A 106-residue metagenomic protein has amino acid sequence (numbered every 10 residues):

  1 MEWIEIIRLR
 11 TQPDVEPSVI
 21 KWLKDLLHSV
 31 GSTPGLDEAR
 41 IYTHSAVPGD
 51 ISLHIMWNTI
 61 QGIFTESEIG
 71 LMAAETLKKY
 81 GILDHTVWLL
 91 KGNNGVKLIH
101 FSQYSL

Functional and structural regions predicted by a protein language model:
I4-R8, R40-S67: Short, well-ordered beta-strand segments in beta-rich or mixed alpha/beta enzyme and ligand-binding folds
R8-R10, H85-T86: Secondary-structure boundary/capping motif
Q12-D14, N58-I60, L90-K97: Short coil/turn motifs at secondary-structure junctions
P13-E38, E68-L77: Short amphipathic alpha-helical segments
E16, I63, S105: Flexible, glycine- and charge-enriched loops at secondary-structure boundaries
D37-G49, A74-L106: Glycine-rich beta-strand-turn "strand-cap" elements at beta-sheet edges
